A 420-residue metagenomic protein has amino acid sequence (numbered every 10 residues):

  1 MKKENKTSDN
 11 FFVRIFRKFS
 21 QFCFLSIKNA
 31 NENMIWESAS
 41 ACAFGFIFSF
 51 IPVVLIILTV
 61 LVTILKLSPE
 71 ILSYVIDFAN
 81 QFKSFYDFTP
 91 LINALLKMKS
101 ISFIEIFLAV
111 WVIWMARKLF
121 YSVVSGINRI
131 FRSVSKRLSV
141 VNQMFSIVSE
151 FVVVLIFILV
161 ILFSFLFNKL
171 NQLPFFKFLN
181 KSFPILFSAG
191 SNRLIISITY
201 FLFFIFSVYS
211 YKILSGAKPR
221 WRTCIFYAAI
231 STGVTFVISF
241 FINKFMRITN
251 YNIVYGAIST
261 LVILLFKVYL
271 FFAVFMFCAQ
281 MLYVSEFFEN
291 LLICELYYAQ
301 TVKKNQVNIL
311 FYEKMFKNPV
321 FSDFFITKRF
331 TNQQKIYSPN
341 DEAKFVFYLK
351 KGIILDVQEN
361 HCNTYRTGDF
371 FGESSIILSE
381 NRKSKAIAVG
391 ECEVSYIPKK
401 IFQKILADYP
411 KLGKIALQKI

Functional and structural regions predicted by a protein language model:
K2-Q334, S338, F347: Membrane-embedded alpha-helices and immediately adjacent juxtamembrane helical segments in alpha-helical membrane
S133-R137, Q403-Y409: Short, polar/flexible loop-turn hinges at active-site or ligand-entry regions and domain interfaces
N308, K414-I415: Alpha-helical membrane-targeting segments
F330, Q334-E391, F402-L406, G413: Cyclic nucleotide-binding regulatory domains
S395: Conserved active-site beta-strand element of glycosyltransferases/polysaccharide synthases
L417-I420: Long cytosolic C-terminal regulatory regions of eukaryotic multi-pass membrane proteins
